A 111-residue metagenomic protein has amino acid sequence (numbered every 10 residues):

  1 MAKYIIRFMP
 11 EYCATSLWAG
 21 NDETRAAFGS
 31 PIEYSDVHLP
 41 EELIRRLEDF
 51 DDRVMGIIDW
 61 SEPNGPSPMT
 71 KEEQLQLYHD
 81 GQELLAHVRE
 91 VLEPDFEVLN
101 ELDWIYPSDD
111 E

Functional and structural regions predicted by a protein language model:
M1-E111: Intrinsic low-complexity, intrinsically disordered or marginally ordered coil/linker segments
